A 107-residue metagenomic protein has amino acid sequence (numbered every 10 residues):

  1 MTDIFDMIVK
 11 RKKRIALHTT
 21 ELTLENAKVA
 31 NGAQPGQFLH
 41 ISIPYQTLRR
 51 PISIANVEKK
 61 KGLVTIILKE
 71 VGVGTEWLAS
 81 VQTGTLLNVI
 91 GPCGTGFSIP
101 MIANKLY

Functional and structural regions predicted by a protein language model:
T2-T83: Ferredoxin-reductase
V73-Y107: FNR/FR-type flavoprotein reductase catalytic core
